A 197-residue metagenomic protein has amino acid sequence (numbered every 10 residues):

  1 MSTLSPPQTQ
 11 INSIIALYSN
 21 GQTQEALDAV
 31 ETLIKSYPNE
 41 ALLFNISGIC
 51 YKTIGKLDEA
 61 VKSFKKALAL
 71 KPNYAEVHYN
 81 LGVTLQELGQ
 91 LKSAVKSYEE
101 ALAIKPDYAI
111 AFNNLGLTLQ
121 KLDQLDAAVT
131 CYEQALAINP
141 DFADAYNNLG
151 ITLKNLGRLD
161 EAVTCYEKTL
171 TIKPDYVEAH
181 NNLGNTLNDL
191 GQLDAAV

Functional and structural regions predicted by a protein language model:
P6-S36, I46-I49, T53: Alpha-helical segment of the N-proximal tetratricopeptide repeat
I15-Y18, L42-T53, E76-E87, I110-K121 (+2 more regions): Conserved alpha-helical positions within TPR/SEL1-like repeat arrays
